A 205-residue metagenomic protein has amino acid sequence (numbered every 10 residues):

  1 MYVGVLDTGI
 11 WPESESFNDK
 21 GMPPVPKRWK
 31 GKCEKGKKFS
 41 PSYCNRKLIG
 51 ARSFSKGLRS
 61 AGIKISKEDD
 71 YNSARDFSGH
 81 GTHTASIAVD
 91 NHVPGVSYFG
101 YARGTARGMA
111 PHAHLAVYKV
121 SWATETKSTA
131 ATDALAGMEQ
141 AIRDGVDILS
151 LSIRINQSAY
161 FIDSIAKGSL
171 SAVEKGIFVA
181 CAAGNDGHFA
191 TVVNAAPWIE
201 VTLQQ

Functional and structural regions predicted by a protein language model:
M1-Q205: Loop-rich non-cytosolic ectodomains and luminal regions
